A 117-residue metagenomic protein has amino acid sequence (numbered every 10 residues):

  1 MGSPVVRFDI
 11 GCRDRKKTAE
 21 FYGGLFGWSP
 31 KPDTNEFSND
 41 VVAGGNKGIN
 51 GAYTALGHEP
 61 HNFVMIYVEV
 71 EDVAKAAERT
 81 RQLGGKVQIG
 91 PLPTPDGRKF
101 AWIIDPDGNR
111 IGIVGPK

Functional and structural regions predicted by a protein language model:
M1-A19, N46-G48, V64-I66, P116-K117: N-terminal beta-strand motif that seeds the catalytic metal site of vicinal oxygen chelate
V5-R13, L56-R81, K99-I104: Vicinal oxygen chelate
I10, K31-P32, A77-E78, L83-K117: Vicinal oxygen chelate
G11-R13, T18, N39, G44 (+3 more regions): A structural feature recognizing the 12-helix transmembrane core of secondary solute carriers
Y22: Catalytic core of tubulin tyrosine ligase-like
W28-N62, P106, R110-G115: Conserved short beta-strand elements that form part of the metal-binding/catalytic scaffold of enzyme active sites
